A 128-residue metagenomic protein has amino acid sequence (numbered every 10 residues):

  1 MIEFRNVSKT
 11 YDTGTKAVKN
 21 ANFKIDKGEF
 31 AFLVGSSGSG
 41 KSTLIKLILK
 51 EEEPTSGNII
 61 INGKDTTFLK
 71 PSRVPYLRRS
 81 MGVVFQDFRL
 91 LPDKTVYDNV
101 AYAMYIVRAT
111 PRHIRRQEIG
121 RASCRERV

Functional and structural regions predicted by a protein language model:
A31-F32: Short beta-strand immediately N-terminal to the Walker A/P-loop
G35-S39: Walker A (P-loop) phosphate-binding loop of ABC-type ATPase nucleotide-binding domains
L49: Helix-to-loop junction immediately C-terminal to a conserved catalytic motif
G57-D65, Q117: Conserved ABC transporter NBD signature motif
T66-G82, P111-R112: ABC ATPase NBD coupling module
L90, T95-Y97: Beta-to-alpha transition at the N-cap of a short helix in the ABC ATPase nucleotide-binding domain, specifically
Y97-Y105, R115: Short helical segment in ABC ATPase nucleotide-binding domains corresponding to the A-loop/adjacent helical element
